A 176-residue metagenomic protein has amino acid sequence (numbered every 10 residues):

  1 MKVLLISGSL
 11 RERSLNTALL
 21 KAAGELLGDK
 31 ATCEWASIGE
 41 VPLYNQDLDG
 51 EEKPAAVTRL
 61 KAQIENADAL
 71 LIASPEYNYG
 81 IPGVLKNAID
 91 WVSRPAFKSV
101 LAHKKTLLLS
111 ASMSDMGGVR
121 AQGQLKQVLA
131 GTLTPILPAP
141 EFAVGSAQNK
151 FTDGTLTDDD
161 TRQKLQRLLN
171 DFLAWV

Functional and structural regions predicted by a protein language model:
M1-K30: N-terminal beta1-alpha1 ligand-phosphate binding loop
L4, N45, T58-R59, P135-V176: Glycine-rich phosphate/pyrophosphate-binding loop and the adjoining helix
I6-G8, A36, L109: Short hydrophobic segments within beta-strands
N16, L20, V57, L85 (+3 more regions): A general structural signal for well-ordered alpha-helical segments in protein cores
G28-E34, T134-P135: A generic structural motif
T32-P42: A short beta-strand-loop structural module common to alpha/beta enzyme folds
N45-K53: Charged, often glycine-rich, active-site loop that binds/positions anionic groups
E52-L133: Helix-loop-strand module that forms the ligand-binding subsite of alpha/beta enzymes
